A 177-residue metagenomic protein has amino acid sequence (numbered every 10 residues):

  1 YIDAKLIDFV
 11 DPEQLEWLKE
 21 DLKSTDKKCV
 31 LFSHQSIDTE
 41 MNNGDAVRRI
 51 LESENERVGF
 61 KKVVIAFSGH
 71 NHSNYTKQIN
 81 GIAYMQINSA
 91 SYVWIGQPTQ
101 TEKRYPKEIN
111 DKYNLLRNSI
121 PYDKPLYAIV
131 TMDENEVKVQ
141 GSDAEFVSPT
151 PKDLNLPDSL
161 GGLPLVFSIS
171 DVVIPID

Functional and structural regions predicted by a protein language model:
Y1, K19, I129-T131: Short, well-ordered beta-strand micro-motif
I2-D3, L115: Residue-level detector of alpha-helix boundaries and kinks
D3-L6, Q14-L15, G44, Q97-Q100 (+1 more regions): Surface-exposed beta-strand edges and their flanking turn/coil or helix-capping segments
K5-M85: His/acidic metal-ligating clusters that form di-metal
N74-D177: Binuclear metal-dependent phosphoesterase catalytic core
